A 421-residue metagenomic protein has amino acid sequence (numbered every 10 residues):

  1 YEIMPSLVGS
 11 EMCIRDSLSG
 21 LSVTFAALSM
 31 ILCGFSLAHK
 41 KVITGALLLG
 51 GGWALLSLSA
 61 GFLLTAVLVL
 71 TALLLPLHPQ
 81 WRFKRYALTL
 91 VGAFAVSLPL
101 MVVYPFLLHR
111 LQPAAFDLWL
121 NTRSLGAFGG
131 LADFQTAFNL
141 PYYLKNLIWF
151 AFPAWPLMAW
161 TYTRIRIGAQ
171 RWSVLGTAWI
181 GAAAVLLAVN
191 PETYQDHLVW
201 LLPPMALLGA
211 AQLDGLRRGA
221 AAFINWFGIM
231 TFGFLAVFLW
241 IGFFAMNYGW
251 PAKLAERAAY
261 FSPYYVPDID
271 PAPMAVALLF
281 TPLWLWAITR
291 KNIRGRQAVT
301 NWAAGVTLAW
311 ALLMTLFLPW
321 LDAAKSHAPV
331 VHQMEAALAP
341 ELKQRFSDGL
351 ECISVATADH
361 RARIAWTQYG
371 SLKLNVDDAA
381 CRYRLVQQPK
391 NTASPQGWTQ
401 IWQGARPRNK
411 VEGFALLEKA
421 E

Functional and structural regions predicted by a protein language model:
Y1-G9, C13-D16: Single conserved hydrophobic/aromatic residue that forms the stacking wall/gate of nucleotide- or nucleobase-binding
R15-L21, L187-L202, L318-A324: Membrane-interface catalytic loops of GT-C/OST-like multi-pass glycosylation enzymes that act
A26-L48, W53-L56, I165-R166, L213-L216: Membrane-interface transmembrane helices that cradle and orient dolichyl/undecaprenyl
A38-K41, H78-L88, R164-W172, D214-I224 (+1 more regions): Membrane-interface helix-boundary motifs at transmembrane edges
G51, L58-W172, G176, I180-Q195 (+2 more regions): Transmembrane-lumen/periplasm boundary regions of multi-pass, lipid-linked membrane glycan transferases
Y194-L216, D268-T281, A323: Hydrophobic/aromatic-rich transmembrane helices and adjacent perimembrane loops
W226-W302, Q388, T399-P407, V411: Transmembrane helical bundles and short interhelical boundary loops of multi-pass, membrane-embedded
M274-I288, Q297-E412, L417-E418: Short periplasmic/luminal acceptor-recognition loop of GT-C membrane glycosyltransferases, typified by
